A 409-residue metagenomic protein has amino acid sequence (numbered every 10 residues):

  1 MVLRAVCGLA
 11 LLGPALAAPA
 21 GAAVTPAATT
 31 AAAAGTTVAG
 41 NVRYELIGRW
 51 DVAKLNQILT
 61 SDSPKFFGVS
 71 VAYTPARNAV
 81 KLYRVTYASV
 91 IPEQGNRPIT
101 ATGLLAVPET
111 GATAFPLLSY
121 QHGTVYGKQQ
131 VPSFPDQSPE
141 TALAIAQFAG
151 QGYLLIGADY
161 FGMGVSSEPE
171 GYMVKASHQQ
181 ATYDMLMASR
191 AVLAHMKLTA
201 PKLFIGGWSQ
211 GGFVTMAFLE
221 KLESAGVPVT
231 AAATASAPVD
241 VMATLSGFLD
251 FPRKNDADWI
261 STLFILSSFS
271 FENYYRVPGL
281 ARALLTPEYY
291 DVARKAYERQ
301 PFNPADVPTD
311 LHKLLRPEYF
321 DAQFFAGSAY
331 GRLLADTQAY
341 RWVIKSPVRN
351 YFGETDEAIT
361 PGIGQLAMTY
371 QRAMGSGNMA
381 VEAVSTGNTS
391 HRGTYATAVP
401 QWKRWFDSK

Functional and structural regions predicted by a protein language model:
A22-T113: Catalytic-loop region of hydrolases
N56, P238-R341: Accessory cap/linker subdomain of secreted extracellular hydrolases
E93-T102, A106-Q151: Short, surface-exposed "cap/lid" segments of acyl-processing enzymes
S138-G164, Q179-L186: Active-site machinery of serine-nucleophile hydrolases
Y172-A194: Alpha/beta-hydrolase active-site loop
M187-D258: Primarily recognizes the serine-hydrolase "nucleophile elbow" in alpha/beta-hydrolase and SGNH/GDSL folds
Q323-T337, R349, A358, Q365-K409: C-terminal catalytic histidine-bearing segment of alpha/beta-hydrolase fold enzymes
I344, R349-D356: Short beta-strand/loop motif that positions the catalytic acidic residue of the alpha/beta-hydrolase fold
